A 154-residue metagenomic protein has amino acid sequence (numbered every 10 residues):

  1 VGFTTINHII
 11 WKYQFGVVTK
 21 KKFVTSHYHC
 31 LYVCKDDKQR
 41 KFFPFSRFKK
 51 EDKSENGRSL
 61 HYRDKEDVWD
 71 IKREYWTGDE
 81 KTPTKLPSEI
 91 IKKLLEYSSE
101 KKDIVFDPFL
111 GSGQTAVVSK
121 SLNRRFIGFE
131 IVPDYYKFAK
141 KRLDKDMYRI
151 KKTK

Functional and structural regions predicted by a protein language model:
V1-K137: Core catalytic lobe of class I
K140-K154: S-adenosyl-L-methionine
